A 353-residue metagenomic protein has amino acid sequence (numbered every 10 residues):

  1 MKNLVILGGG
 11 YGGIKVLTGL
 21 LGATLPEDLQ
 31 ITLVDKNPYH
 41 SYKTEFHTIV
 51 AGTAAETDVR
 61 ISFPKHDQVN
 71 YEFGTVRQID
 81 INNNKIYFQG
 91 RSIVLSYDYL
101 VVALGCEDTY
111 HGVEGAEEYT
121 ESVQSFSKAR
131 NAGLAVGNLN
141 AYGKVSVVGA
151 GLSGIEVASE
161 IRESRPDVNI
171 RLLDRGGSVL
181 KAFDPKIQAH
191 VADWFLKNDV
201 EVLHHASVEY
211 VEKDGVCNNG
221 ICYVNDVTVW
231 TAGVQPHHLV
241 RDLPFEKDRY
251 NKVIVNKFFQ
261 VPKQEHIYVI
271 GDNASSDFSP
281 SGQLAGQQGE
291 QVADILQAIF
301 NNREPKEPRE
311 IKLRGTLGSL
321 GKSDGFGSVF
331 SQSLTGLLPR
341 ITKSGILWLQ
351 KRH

Functional and structural regions predicted by a protein language model:
M1-N3, L7, Q68-G143, V216-N218 (+1 more regions): FAD-binding core/adjacent interface of flavoenzyme oxidoreductases
M1-N70, E156-A182: Beta1-alpha1 glycine-rich phosphate/pyrophosphate-binding loop at the start of Rossmann-like nucleotide-binding domains
G12, G105-D108, V234-P236: Short glycine-rich anion-binding loops that position phosphate/pyrophosphate groups of nucleotides and phosphorylated
F46-G52, A116-S122, P244-E246, S333-T335: Short glycine-enriched, charge-decorated loop/helix-capping segments at active-site entrances that position
Y71-I79, K85, L95, P166-K257: A Rossmann-like FAD-binding core segment of flavoenzymes
E118-A141, V224-D294: FAD-site-proximal beta/loop scaffold in flavoenzymes
G133-I170: Rossmann-like NAD(P)H-binding beta-loop-alpha module
Q288-H353: C-terminal, flexible cofactor-proximal segment of oxidoreductases
